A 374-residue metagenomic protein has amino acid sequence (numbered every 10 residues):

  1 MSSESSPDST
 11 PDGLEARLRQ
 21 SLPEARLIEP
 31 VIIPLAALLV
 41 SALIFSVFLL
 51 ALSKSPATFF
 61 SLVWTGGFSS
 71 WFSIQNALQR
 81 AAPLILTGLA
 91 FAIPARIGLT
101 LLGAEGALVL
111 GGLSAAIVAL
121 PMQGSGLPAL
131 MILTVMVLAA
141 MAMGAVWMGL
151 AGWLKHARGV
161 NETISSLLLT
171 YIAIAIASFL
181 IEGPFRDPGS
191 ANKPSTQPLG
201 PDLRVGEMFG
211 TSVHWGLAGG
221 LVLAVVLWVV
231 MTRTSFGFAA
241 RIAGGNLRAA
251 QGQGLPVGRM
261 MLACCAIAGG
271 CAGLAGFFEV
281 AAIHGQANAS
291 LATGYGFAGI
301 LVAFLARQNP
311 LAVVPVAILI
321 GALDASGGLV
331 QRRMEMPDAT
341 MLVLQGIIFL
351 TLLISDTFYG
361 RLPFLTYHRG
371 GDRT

Functional and structural regions predicted by a protein language model:
M1-V40, S46-V47, G245, G252-R259 (+1 more regions): Cytosolic-side transmembrane-helix boundaries in multi-pass membrane proteins
L22-I32, L52, A95-A104, L127-A191 (+4 more regions): Short loop segments and helix-boundary regions at transmembrane helix junctions of multi-pass inner-membrane proteins
I33-L50, T87-F91, G112-V118, A140-A145 (+6 more regions): Hydrophobic core segments of alpha-helical transmembrane domains in multi-pass membrane transport and ion-translocation
V40-S69, L180-I181, W228-S235: Structural signal for alpha-helical transmembrane segments and their membrane-water exit/capping regions in multi-pass
F45-S53, L62-M122, V137-T163, A249 (+2 more regions): Single transmembrane alpha-helix segments in multi-pass membrane proteins
V146, F209-Q286, P310-L311, P315: Helix-loop-helix "hairpin" substructures at the membrane interface of multi-pass membrane proteins
E162-R233, Q286, Y367, G371-R373: Transmembrane helix-bundle core of multi-pass membrane transporters and related energy-transducing complexes
A266-A272, F278-G346: Transmembrane alpha-helical segments in multi-pass inner-membrane proteins
